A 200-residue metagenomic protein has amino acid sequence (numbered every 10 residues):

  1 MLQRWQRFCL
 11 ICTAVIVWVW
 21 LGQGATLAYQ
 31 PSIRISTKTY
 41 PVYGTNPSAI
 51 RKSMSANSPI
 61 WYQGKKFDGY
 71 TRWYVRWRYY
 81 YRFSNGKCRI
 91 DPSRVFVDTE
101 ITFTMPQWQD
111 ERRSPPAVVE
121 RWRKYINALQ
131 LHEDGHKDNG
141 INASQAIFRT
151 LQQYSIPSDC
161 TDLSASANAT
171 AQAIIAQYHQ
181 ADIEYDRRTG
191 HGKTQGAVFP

Functional and structural regions predicted by a protein language model:
L2-C12: Bacterial N-terminal signal peptides that target proteins for export
I11-W20: Bacterial N-terminal signal peptides
G24-A28: Boundary at the C-terminal end of the N-terminal hydrophobic targeting segment
Y29-R113, P157-P200: Metalloprotease/metallohydrolase-associated module, dominated by Zn2+-dependent proteases
K87-R89, R123-L131: Short, charged, low-complexity loops and linkers
R113, A117-K124, G140-A171: Post-HEXXH active-site segment of zinc metalloproteases
A128-G140: Active-site recognition of the HExxH zinc-binding catalytic motif
K137, T150, A181: Short alpha-helical functional segments enriched in proximate histidine and acidic residues
